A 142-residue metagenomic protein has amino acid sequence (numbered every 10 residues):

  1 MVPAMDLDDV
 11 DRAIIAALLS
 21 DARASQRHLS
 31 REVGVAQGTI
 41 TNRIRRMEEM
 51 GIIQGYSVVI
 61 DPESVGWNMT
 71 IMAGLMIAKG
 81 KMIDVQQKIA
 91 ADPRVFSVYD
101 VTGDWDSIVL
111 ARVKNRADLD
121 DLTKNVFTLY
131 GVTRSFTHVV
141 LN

Functional and structural regions predicted by a protein language model:
M1-N142: A compositional/biophysical signature of low hydrophobicity enriched in polar/charged and small residues
